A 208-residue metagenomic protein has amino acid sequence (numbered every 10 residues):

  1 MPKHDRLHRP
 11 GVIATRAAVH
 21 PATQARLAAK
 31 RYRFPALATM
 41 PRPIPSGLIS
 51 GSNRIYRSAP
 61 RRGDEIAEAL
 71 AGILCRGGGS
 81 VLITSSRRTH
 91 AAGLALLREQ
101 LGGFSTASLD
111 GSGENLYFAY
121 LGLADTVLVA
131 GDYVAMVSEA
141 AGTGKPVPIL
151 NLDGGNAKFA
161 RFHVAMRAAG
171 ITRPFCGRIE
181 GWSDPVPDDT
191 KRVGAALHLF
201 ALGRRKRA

Functional and structural regions predicted by a protein language model:
M1-R62, F175-P187, K191: A nucleotide-sugar donor-handling region in carbohydrate enzymes
I55-Y56, T89-A95, G155-K158: Short, charged/polar "capping" segments at the starts of alpha-helices and the immediately preceding loops
R62-G77: Short hydrophobic signal-anchor/transmembrane segments that target glycosyltransferases and glycosylation machinery
G78-G111: Catalytic donor nucleotide-activated moiety binding site of glycosyltransferases and closely related
D110-F118: Conserved active-site histidine-acidic residue motif and adjacent donor-binding/catalytic loop of glycosyltransferases
Y117-F159: A donor-sugar binding/catalytic signature common to diverse glycosyltransferases and related nucleotide-sugar
N156-A208: C-terminal amphipathic helix plus adjacent low-complexity, charged tail appended to glycosyltransferase catalytic
